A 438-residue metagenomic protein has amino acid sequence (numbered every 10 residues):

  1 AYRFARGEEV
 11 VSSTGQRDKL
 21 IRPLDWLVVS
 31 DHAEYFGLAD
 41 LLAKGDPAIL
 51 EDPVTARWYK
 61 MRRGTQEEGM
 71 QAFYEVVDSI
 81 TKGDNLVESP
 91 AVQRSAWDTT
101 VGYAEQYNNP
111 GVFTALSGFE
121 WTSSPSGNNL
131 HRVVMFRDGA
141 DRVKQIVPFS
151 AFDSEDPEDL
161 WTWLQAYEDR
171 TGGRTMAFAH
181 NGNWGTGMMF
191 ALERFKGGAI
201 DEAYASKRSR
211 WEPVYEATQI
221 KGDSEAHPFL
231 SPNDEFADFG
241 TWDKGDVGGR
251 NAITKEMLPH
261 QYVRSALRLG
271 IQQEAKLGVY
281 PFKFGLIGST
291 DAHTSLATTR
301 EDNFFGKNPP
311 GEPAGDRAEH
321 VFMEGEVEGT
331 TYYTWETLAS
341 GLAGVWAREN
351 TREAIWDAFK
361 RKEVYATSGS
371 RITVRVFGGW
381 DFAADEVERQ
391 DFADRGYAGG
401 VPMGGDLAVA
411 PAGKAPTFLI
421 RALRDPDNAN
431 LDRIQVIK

Functional and structural regions predicted by a protein language model:
A1-E51, A56, S89, V101-N108 (+3 more regions): C-terminal functional module detector
E34, E68-T114, N128, P157: Long, well-ordered early-domain segments
V54-T81, R317-E328: Charged, glycine/proline-rich intrinsically disordered loops and linkers
M61-D78, F113, T122-G198, A203-S206 (+1 more regions): Alpha-helix N-cap/helix-start capping residues at coil-to-helix junctions, especially the first residue of tandem
S79-R94, V143-E155, N251-Q261: The substrate-binding groove and active-site-proximal loops of carbohydrate-active enzymes, especially glycoside
